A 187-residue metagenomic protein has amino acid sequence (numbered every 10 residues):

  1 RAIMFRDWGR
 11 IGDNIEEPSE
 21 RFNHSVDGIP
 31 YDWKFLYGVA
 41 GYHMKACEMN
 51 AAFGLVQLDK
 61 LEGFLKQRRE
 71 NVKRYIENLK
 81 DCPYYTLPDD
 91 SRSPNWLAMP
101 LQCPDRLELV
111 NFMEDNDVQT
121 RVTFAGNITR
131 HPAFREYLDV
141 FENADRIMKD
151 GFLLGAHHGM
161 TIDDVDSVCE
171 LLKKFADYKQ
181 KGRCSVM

Functional and structural regions predicted by a protein language model:
R1-M187: PLP-dependent aminotransferase class I/II
